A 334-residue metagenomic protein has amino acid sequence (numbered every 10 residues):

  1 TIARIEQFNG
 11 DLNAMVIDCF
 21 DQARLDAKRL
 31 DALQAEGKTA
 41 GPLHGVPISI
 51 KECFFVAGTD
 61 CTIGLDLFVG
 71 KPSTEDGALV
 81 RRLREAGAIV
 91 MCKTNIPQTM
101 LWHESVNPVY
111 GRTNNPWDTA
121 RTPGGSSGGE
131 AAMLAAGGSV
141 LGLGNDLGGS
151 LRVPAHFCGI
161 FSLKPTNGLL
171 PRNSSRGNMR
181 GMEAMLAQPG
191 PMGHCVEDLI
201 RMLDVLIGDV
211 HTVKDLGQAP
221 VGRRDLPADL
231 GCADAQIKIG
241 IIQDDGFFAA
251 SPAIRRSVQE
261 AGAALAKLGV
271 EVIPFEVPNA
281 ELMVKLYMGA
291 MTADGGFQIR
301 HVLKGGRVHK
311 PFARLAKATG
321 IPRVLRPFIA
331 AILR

Functional and structural regions predicted by a protein language model:
I2-G148, A263, L268: Gly/Ser-rich catalytic/binding loops embedded in alpha/beta enzyme cores
I2-K38, V205-R334: Amidase signature
T59-I63, C92-K93, R180-E183, G240-Q243: Short beta-strands and strand-loop turn motifs
G77-R81, G193-I200, A293: A structural signal for well-ordered alpha-helical segments within the folded catalytic domains of diverse enzymes
T99-W102, L151-R152, L282-V284: Short secondary-structure boundary/hinge segments and terminal tails
H103-V106, Y110-T113, E130-I242, A250-A253 (+2 more regions): Fold-level recognition of mixed alpha/beta catalytic cores in primary-metabolism enzymes, strongest
T113-S127, N167-G177, G296-F312: Short, basic, helix/turn surface patches
P123-G142, M179-M185, G306-R326: Electropositive, surface-exposed helix/loop patches at the edges of structured domains that serve as adaptable
